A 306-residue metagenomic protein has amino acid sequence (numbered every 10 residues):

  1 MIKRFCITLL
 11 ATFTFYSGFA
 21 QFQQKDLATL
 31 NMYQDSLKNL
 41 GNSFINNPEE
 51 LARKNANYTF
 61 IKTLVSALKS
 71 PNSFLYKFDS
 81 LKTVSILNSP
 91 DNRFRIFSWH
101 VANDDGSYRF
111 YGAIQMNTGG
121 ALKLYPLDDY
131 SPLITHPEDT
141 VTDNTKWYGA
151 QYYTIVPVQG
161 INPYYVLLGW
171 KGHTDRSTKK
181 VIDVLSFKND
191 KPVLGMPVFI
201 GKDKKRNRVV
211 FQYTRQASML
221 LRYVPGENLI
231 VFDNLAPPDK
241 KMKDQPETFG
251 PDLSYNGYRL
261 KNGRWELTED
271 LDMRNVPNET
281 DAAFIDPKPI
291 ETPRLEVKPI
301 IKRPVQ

Functional and structural regions predicted by a protein language model:
M1-Y33: Bacterial Sec-dependent N-terminal signal peptides
Q21-I96: Start-of-domain marker
R93-H100, P163-K171, N228-N234: Short beta-strand elements that form the blades of beta-propeller/WD-repeat-like and other beta-sheet-rich scaffold
F110-G119, V181-D190, P246-N262: Beta-propeller blade signature
A113-V158: Short N-terminal edge-element motif at the start of the domain
D139-W147, Q151-Q159, V193-L260: Short aromatic loop motif centered on NTY/YTY
Y165, W170-T214: Short helix-loop boundary/capping segments
P238-Q306: Hydrophilic extracytoplasmic domains
